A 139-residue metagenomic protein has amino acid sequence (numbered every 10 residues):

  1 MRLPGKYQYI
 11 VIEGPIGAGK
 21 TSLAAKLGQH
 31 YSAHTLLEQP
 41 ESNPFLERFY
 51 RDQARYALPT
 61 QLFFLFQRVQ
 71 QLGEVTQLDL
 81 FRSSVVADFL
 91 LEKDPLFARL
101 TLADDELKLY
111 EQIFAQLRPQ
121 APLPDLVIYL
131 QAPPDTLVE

Functional and structural regions predicted by a protein language model:
M1-Y7: Phosphate-binding P-loop
I12: Hydrophobic anchor at the beta1->P-loop junction of P-loop NTPases
P15: P-loop (Walker A) phosphate-binding loop of NTP-binding proteins
K20: Conserved lysine of the Walker
L23, L27: Hydrophobic positions on the alpha1 helix immediately C-terminal to the Walker A/P-loop
G28-Q67: Conserved substrate/cofactor phosphate-moiety recognition/catalytic segment in nucleotide-dependent phosphotransferases
R51-D52, L62, Q67-S83, A103-L107: PAPS-dependent sulfotransferase catalytic domain
T76-D79, V85-E139: ATP-dependent NMP and nucleoside kinases share a basic, alpha-helical "lid"
